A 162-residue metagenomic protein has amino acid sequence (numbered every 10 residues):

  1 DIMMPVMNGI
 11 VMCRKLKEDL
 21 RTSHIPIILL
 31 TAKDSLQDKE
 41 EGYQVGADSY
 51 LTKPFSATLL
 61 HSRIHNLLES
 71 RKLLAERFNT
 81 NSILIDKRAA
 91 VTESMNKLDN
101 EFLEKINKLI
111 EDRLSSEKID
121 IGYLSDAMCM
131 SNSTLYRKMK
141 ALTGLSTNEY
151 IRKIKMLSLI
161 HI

Functional and structural regions predicted by a protein language model:
M4: Receiver (REC) domain active-site loop signature in two-component systems and cognate sites in sensor histidine kinases
V11, E18, S23, D34-S49 (+1 more regions): Alpha4 helix (beta4-alpha4-beta5 surface) of REC/receiver domains from two-component response regulators
F55-I64, L68, E76: C-terminal output helix
R71-K108: CheY-like receiver
I121-Y150: Basic/polar phosphate-binding segments, predominantly the helix-turn-helix DNA-binding elements of transcriptional
I160-I162: Conserved small/polar residues in nucleotide/adenosyl-binding loops
